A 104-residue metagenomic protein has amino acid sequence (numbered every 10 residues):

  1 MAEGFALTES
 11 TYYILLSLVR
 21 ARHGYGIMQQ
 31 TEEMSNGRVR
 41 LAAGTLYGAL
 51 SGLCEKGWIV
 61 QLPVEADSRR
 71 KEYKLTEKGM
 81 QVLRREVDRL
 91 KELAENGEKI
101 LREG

Functional and structural regions predicted by a protein language model:
M1-A6, E86, L90: Intrinsically disordered, low-complexity serine/threonine- and proline-rich regulatory segments
A2-T45: N-terminal helix-turn-helix DNA-binding core of bacterial DNA-binding proteins
L16, Q29, S51, R84 (+1 more regions): A cross-family signal for key residues in well-ordered alpha-helices that form functional helical elements
L46-Y47, L53: Basic amphipathic alpha-helical segments that dock to polyanions
C54-R69, K74: Beta-hairpin "wing" of winged helix-turn-helix
R84-G104: Amphipathic alpha-helical dimerization/coiled-coil segments that flank or bridge DNA-binding/regulatory modules
